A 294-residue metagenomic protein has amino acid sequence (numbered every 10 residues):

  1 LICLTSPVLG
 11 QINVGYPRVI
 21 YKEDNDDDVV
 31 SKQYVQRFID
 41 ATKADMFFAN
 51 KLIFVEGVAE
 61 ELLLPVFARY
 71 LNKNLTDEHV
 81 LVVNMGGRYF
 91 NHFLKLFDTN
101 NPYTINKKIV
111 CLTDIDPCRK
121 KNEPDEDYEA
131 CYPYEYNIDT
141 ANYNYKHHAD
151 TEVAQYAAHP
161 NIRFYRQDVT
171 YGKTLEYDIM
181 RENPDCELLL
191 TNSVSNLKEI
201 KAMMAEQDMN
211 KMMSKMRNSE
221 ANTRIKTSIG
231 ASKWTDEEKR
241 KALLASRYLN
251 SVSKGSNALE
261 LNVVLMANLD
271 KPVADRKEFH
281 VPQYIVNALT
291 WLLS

Functional and structural regions predicted by a protein language model:
L1-T5: Structural recognition of the conserved hydrophobic beta-strand(s) that form the central parallel beta-sheet of P-loop
L9-S294: Acidic, divalent-metal-binding catalytic cores of TOPRIM and closely related two-metal-ion phosphodiester/pyrophosphate
